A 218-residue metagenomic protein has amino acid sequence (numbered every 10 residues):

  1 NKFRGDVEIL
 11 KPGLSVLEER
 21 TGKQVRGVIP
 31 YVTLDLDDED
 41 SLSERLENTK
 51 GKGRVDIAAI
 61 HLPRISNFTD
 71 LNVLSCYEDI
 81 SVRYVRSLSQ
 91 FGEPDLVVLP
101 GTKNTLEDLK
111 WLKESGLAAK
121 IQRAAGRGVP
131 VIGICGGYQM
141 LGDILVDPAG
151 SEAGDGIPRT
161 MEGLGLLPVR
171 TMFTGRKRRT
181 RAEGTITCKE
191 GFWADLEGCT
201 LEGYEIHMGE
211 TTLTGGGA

Functional and structural regions predicted by a protein language model:
K2-R83, S87-D95, L166, R170-A218: C-terminal lobe/tail of nucleotide-utilizing enzymes
L42-S43, V98-P100, D147-P148: Short low-complexity, flexible loop/linker segments enriched in glycine and/or proline with clustered acidic
D56-A58, I65-G136, M140: Phosphate-binding active sites in nucleotide-utilizing proteins
T102-E202: Cysteine-nucleophile active-site neighborhood
